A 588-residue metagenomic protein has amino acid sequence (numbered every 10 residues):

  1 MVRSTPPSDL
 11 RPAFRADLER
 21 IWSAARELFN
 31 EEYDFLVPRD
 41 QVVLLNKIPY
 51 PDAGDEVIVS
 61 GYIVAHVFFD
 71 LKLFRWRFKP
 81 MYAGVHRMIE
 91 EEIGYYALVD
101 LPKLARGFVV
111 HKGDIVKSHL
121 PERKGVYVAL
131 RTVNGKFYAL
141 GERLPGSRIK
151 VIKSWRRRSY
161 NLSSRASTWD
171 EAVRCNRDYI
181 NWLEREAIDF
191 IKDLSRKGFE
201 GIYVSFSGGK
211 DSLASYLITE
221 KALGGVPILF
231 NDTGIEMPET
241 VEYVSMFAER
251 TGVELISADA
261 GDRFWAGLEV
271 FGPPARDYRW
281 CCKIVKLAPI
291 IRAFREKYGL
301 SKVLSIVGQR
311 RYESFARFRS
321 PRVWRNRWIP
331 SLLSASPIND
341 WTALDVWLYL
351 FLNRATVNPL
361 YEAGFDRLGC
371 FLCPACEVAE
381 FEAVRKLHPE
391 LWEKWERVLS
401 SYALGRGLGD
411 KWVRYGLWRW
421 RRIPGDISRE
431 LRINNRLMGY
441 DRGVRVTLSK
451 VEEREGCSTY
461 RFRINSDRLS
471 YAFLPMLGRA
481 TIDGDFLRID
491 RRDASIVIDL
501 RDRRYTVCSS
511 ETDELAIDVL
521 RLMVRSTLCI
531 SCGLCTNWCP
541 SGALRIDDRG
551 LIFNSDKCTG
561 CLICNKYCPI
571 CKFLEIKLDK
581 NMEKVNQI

Functional and structural regions predicted by a protein language model:
M1-A16, R20, A25, V99-G107 (+7 more regions): Nucleotide-activated chemistry modules centered on ATP-dependent adenylation/adenylyltransferase
M1-S205, L213, L217-V226, T233-E236 (+6 more regions): RNA-binding accessory domains that recognize and position tRNA/RNA substrates
K103-S118, I530-P540, L544-I546: C-terminal accessory/binding modules appended to enzymatic or scaffolding proteins
C281-C282, C370-C373, C529-C535, C539 (+2 more regions): Short cysteine clusters
E362-F365, I546-K557, C561: Short linker/helix segments within small regulatory modules
E453-G542, Q587: Ferredoxin-type iron-sulfur electron-transfer modules and their immediate structural context
A516-L528, I546-F553, E575-L578: Short domain-boundary/entry signatures in modular proteins, especially in secreted/extracellular architectures
L534-G550, I563-K580: Iron-sulfur cluster-binding cysteine motifs and their immediate structural context in ferredoxin-like electron-transfer
